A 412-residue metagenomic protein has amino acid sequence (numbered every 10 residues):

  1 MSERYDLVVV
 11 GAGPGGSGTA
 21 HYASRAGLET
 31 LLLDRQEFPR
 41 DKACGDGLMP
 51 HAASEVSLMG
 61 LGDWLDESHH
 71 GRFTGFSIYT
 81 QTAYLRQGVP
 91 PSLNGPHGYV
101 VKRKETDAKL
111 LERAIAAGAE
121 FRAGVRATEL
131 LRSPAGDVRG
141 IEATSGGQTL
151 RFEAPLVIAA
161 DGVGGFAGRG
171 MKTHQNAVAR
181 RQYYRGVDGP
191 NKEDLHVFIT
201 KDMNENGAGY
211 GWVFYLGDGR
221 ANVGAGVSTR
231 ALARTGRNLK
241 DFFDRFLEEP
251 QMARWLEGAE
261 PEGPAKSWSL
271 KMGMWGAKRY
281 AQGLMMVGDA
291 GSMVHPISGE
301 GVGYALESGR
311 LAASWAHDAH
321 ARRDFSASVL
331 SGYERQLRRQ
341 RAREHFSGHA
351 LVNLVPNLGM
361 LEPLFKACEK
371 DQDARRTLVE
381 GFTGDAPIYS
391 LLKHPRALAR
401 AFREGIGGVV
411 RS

Functional and structural regions predicted by a protein language model:
S2-G15: Beta1/beta-strand and adjacent pyrophosphate-binding region of the FAD-binding site in flavoprotein oxidoreductases
V8, S24-C44: Glycine-rich FAD pyrophosphate-binding loop
G15, F38, G164: Conserved Rossmann-like nucleotide-cofactor binding loop
E37-S57, L61: Conserved N-terminal glycine-rich FAD pyrophosphate-binding loop of Rossmann-like flavoproteins
A53-A108: A conserved beta-strand/loop capping segment in the N-terminal third of enzymes that catalyze redox or closely related
R113-L256: Predominantly flavin-linked oxidoreductase catalytic cores and closely associated redox partners
A231-W315, A321: FAD/FMN-dependent oxidoreductases across multiple families
H317-S412: C-terminal helical "tail/cap" subdomain of flavin- and related membrane-associated enzymes
